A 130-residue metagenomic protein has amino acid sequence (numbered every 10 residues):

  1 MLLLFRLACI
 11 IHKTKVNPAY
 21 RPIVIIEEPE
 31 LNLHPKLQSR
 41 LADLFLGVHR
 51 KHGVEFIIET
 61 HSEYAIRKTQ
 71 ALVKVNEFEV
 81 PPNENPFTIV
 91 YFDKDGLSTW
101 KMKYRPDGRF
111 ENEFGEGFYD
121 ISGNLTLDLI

Functional and structural regions predicted by a protein language model:
M1-L127: Switch/communication elements of ASCE P-loop NTPase nucleotide-binding domains
